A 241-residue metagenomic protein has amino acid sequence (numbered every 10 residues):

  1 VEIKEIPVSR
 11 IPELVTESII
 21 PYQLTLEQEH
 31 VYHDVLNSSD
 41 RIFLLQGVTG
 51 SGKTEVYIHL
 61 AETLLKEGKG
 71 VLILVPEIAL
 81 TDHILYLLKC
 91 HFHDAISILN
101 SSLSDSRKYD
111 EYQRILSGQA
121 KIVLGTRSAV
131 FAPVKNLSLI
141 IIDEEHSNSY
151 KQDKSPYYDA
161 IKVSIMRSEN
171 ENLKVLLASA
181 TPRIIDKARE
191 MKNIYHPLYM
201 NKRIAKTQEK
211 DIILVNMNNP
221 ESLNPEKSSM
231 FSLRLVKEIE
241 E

Functional and structural regions predicted by a protein language model:
V1-V15: Interdomain "pre-motor" coupling segment immediately N-terminal to P-loop NTPase/helicase cores
I20-R41, S51, E55, F231: N-terminal pre-P-loop "Q-motif" helix
L26-E29, K162, M166-A178, P182-E241: Conserved interdomain linker/interface between the two RecA-like ATPase lobes of SF2 helicase motors
D40-T63, V71-L74: Walker A/P-loop
G70-D82, S101, L177, K202: Short beta-strand-centered segment that lines the nucleotide-binding/catalytic pocket of NTP-utilizing
L87-A95, L99-V123, V134: Conserved motor-coupling elements within RecA-like helicase/translocase cores
S97-D105, S147-Y157, P220-S228: Flexible beta-alpha connector loops of hexameric P-loop NTPases
G118, I122, S128-L176: SF2 helicase catalytic motif II
